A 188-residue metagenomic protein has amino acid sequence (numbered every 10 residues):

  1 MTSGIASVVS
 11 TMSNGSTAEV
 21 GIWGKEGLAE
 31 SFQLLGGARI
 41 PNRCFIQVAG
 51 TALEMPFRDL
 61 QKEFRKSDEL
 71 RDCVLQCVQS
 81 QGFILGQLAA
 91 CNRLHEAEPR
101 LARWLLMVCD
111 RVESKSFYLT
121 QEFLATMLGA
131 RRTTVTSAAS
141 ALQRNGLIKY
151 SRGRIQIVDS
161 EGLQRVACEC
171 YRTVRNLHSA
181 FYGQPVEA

Functional and structural regions predicted by a protein language model:
M1-N14, G24-G27, C44: Glycine- and acidic-residue-biased ligand/ion/polar-headgroup-sensing regions
I5, G50-A52, R154: Structural motif
S13, V48-A49, S151: Short acidic-glycine loop/turn motifs at beta-strand connectors
N14-S16, L60-K62, Q164: Short, surface-exposed beta-strand-loop junctions and turns on beta-sheet-rich folds
E19-Q79, F83, Q87: Cyclic-nucleotide recognition modules
V48-A49, F64-A130: Polybasic "coupling" helices that flank or enter modular domains
M107-A188: Phosphate-/nucleic-acid-contacting segments
